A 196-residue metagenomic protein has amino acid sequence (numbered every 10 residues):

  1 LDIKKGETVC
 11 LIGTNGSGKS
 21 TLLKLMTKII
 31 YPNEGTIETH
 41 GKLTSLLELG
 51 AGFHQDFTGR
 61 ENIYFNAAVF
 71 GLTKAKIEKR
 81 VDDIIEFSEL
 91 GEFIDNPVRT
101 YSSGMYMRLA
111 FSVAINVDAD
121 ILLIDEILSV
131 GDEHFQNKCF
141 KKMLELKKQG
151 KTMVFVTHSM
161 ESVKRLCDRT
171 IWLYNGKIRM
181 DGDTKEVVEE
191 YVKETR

Functional and structural regions predicted by a protein language model:
I12-T14: The feature captures the beta-strand-to-loop junction immediately N-terminal to the Walker
Y64, K76-F93: Conserved ABC ATPase "signature" region
T157-H158: H-loop/switch region of ABC-family ATPase nucleotide-binding domains
V163-R165: A short, surface-exposed alpha-helical micro-motif characterized by mixed small hydrophobic and charged/polar residues
N175-G176, Y191: Conserved ABC ATPase "signature" C-loop
D181-G182: ABC ATPase "signature
